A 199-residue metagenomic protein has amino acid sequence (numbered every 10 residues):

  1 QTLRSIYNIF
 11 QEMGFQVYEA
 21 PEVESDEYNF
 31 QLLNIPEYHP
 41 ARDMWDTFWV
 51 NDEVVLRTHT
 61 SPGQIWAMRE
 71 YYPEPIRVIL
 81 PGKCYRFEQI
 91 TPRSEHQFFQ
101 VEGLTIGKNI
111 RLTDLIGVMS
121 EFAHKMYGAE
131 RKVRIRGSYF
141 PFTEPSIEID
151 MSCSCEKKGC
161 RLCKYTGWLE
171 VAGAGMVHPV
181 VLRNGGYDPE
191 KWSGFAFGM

Functional and structural regions predicted by a protein language model:
Q1-M199: TRNA-recognition modules of translation machinery and tRNA-sensing kinases, especially anticodon-binding
